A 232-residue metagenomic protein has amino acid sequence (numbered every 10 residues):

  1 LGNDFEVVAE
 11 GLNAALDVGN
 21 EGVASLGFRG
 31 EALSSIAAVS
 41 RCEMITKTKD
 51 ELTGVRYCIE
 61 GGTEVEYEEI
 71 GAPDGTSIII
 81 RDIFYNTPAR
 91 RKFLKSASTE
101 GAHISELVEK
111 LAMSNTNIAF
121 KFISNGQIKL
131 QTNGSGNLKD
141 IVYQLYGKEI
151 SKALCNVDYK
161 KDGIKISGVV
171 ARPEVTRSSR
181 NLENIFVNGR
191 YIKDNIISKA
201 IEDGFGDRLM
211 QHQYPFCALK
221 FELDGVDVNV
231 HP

Functional and structural regions predicted by a protein language model:
L1-P232: N-terminal phosphate-binding caps/lids of nucleotide- and nucleic-acid-binding domains
